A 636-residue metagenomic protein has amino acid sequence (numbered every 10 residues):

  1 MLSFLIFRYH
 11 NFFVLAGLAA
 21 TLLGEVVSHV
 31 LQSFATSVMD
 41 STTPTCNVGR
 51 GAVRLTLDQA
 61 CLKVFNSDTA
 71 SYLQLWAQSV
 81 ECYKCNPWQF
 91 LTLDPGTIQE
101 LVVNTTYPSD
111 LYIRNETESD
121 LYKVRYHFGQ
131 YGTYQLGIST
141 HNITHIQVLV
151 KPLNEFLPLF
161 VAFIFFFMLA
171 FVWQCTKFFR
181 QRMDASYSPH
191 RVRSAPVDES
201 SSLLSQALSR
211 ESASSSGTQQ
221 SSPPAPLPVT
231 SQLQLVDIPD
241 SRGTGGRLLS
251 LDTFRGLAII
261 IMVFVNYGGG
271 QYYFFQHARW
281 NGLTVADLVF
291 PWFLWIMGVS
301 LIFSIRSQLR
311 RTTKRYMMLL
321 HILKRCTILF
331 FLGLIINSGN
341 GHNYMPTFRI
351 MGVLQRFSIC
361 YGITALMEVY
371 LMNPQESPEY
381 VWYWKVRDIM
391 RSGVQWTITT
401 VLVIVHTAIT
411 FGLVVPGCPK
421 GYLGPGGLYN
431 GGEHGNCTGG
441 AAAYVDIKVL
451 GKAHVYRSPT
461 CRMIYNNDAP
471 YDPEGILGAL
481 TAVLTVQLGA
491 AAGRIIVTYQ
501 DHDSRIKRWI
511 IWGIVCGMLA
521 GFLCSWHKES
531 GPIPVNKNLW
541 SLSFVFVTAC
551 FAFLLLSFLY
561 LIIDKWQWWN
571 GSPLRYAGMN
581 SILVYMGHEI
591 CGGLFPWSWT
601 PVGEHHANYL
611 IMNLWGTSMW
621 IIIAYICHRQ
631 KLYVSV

Functional and structural regions predicted by a protein language model:
L2-V636: Alpha-helical transmembrane segments and their immediate juxtamembrane cytosolic regions
